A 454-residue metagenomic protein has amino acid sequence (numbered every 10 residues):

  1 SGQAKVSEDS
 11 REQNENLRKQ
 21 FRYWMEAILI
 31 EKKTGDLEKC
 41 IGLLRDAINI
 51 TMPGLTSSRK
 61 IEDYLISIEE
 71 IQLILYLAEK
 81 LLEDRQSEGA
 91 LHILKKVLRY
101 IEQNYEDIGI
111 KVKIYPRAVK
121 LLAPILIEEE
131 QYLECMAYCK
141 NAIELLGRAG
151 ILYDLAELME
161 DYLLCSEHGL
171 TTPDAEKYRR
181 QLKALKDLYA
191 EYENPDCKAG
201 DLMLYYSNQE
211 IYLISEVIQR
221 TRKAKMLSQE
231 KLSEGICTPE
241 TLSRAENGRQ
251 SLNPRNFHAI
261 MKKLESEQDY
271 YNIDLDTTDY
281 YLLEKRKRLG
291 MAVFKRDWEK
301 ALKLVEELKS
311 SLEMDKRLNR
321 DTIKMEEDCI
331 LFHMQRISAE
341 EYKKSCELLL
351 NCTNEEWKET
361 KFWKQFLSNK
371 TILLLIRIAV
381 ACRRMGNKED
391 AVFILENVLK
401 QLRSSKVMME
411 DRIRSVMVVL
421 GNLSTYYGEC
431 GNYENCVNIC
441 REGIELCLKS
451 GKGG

Functional and structural regions predicted by a protein language model:
S1, N253-Y270: DNA major-groove recognition helix of helix-turn-helix/homeodomain DNA-binding modules
G2-L44, Y280-Q335: Helix-turn-helix/homeodomain-like alpha-helical modules used for DNA recognition and transcription-factor dimerization
Q3-E12, R45-S57, K95-E106, C139-I151 (+5 more regions): Amphipathic alpha-helical segments of tetratricopeptide repeats
R18-L29, E69-Y76, I114-L121, D154-L164 (+7 more regions): "A position-specific structural signal for the A-helix of alpha-solenoid helical repeats
K33-T34, D84, L122, E129 (+8 more regions): Structural motif corresponding to the intra-repeat A-B loop/turn of tetratricopeptide repeats
D196-A224: A short, Lys/Arg-rich alpha-helix, primarily the initiator
A224-R244: Short alpha-helical DNA-recognition segment
